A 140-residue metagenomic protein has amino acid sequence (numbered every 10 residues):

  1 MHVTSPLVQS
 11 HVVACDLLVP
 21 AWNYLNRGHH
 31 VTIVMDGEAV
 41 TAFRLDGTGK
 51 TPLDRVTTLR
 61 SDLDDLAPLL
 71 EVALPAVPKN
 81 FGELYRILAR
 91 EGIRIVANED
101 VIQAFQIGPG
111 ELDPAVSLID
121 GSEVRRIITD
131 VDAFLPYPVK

Functional and structural regions predicted by a protein language model:
M1-C15, G37-G47: Short, glycine-rich nucleotide/cofactor-binding loops
H2-L7, D64-A73, I107-E111: Short, basic, glycine/proline-bearing loop/turn elements
V12-G28, I33: Histidine-anchored nucleotide/phosphate-binding helix
V31-G37, I95-E99: Short internal beta-strands
G49-L53, D113-V116: Short, hinge-like loop/turn segments at secondary-structure boundaries
T51-A97: A glycine-rich helix N-cap at a beta->alpha junction
L74, V116-S117, G121-K140: Glycine-rich, aromatic-bearing surface loops/beta-hairpins
Q103: C-terminal binding/interaction regions
